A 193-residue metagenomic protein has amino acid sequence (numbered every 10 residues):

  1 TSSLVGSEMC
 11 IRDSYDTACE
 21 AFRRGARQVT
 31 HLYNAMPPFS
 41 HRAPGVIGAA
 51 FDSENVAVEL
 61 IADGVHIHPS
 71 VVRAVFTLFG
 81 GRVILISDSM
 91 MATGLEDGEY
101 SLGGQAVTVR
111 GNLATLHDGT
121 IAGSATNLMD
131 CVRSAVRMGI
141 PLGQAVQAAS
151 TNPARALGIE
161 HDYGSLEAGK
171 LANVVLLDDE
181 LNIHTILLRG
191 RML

Functional and structural regions predicted by a protein language model:
T1-G6, C10-I11: Single conserved hydrophobic/aromatic residue that forms the stacking wall/gate of nucleotide- or nucleobase-binding
R12-S14, Y33-P38, S89-M91: Short, acidic/turn-prone active-site loops that include or flank metal/cofactor- and phosphate-binding residues
D16-A18, V46, V71, G164: Short acidic active-site motifs
F22-G25, F76: Non-catalytic positions within long, well-ordered alpha-helices that form the structural scaffold/packing of enzyme
Q28-Y33, A57-E59: Short beta-strands and strand-loop turn motifs
R42-L60, G64, F76-L177: His/Asp/Glu-enriched, well-ordered alpha-helical/loop segment that forms or immediately abuts the divalent-metal
E180-L187: Short, Lys/Arg- and Gly-enriched loop/turn segments at beta-strand edges
